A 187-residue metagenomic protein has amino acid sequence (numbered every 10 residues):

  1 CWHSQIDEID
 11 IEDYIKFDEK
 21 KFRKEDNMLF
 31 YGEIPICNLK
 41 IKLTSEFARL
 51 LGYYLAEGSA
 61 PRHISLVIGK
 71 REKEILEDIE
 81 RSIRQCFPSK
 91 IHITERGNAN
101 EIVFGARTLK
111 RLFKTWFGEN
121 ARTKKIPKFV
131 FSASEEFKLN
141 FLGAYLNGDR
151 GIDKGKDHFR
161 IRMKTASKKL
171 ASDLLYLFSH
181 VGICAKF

Functional and structural regions predicted by a protein language model:
C1-F187: Intein-associated homing endonuclease modules of the LAGLIDADG/DOD-type, together with closely related HINT-family
